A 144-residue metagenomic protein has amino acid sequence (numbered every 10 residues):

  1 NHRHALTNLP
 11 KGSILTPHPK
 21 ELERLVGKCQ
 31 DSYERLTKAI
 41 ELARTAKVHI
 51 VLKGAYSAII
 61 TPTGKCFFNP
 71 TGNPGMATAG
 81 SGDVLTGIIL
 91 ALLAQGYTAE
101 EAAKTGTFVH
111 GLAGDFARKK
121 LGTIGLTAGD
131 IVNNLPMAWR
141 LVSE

Functional and structural regions predicted by a protein language model:
N1-T71: Glycine-rich phosphate/dinucleotide-binding loop and adjoining beta-alpha-beta core of small-molecule
A5, K11, G64, G96-Y97 (+3 more regions): N-terminal loops that bind phosphate or other acidic moieties and the adjacent beta-alpha structural core
P19, F67-N69, T86, G111-G114: Short acidic (Asp/Glu) and glycine-rich catalytic loops that position anionic groups and cofactors
R24, C66, H110-G122: Glycine-rich phosphate/pyrophosphate-binding loop at beta-loop-alpha junctions
R24, T78-V109: Short, small-residue alpha-helix embedded
R35-R44, A99-A113, A128-P136: Short, well-structured alpha-helical segments that form the helix of a local strand-helix-strand
G72-M76: Glycine-rich phosphate/pyrophosphate-binding beta-alpha loops
G114-E144: Charged C-terminal helix
